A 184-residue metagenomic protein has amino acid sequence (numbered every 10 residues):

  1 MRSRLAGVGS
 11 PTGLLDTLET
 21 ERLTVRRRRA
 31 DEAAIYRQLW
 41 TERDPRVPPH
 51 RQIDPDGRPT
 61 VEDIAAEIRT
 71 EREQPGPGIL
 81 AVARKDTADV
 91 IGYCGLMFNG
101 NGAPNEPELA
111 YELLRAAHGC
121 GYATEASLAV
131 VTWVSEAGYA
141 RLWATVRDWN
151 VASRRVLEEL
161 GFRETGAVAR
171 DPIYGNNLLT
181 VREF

Functional and structural regions predicted by a protein language model:
M1-A116, L128-A129, W133, A137 (+2 more regions): GNAT-family acyltransferases
H50, T145, L160: Residues lining the SAM
A88, G121, N150: Conserved G/P- and acidic residue-centered "switch" motifs that form tight phosphate/ATP-binding loops in soluble
G121, G138, G161: Short glycine-rich hinge loops at helix-strand junctions in the catalytic core of two-component histidine kinases
A137-T145: Conserved GNAT acetyl-CoA-binding A-motif
A144-R154, P172: Conserved beta-strand-loop-alpha-helix junction that forms the acyl-donor binding cleft
L157: Conserved active-site tyrosine of GNAT-family acetyltransferases
